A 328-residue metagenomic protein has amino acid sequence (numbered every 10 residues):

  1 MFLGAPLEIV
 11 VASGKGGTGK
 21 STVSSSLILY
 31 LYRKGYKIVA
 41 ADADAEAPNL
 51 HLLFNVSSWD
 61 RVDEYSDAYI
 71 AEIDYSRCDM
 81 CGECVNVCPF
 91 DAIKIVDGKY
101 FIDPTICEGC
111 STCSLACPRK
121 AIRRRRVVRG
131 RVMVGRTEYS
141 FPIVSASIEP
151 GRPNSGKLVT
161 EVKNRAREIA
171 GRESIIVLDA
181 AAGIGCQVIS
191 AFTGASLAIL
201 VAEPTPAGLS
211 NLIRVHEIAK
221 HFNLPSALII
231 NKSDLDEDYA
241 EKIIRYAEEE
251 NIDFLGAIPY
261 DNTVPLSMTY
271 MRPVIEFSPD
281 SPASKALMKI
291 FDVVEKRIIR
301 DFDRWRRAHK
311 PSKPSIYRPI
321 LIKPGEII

Functional and structural regions predicted by a protein language model:
F2, I218-I328: C-terminal lobe/tail of nucleotide-utilizing enzymes
F2-Y32: Walker A (P-loop) phosphate-binding motif
L27-L31, S58-M80, D91-G109, S140: Ferredoxin-like iron-sulfur electron-transfer modules
Y36-L50, R126-R131: Short beta-strand-centered segment that lines the nucleotide-binding/catalytic pocket of NTP-utilizing
E46-S66, G135: P-loop NTPase switch/communication element
E83-F101, T112-V128: Iron-sulfur cluster-binding cysteine motifs and their immediate structural context in ferredoxin-like electron-transfer
R119, V127-R131, K157-A257, L266: Conserved catalytic-core segment of NTP-binding enzymes
S147-S155, P206: Flexible beta-alpha connector loops of hexameric P-loop NTPases
